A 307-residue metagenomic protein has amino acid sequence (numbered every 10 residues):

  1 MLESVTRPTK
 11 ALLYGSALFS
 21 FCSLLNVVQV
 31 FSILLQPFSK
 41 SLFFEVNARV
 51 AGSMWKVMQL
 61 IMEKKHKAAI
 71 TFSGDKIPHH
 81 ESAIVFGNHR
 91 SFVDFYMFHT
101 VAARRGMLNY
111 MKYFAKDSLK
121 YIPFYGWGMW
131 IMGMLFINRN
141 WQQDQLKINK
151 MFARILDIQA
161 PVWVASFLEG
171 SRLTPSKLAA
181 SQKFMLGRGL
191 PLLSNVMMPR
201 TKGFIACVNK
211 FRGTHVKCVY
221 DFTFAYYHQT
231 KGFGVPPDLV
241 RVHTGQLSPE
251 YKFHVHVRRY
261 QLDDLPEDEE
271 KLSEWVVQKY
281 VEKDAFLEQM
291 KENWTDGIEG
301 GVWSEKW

Functional and structural regions predicted by a protein language model:
M1-A83, H89, Y96-M97: Membrane-anchoring hydrophobic helices of lipid-metabolizing enzymes
L24, S32, A103, G133 (+2 more regions): Hydrophobic/aromatic-lined pockets within catalytic cores
P37, S41, N47-R49, S53 (+2 more regions): Catalytic core of membrane glycerolipid acyltransferases/transacylases, capturing the structured, soluble-facing
W55, Q59, A103, Y125-G126 (+3 more regions): Short amphipathic alpha-helical segments and helix-helix/interface helices
I61-E63, W127-G128, T244-E250: Short, conserved catalytic or adaptor-binding loops enriched in Gly and charged residues
G74, D117, T223-Y226: A general secondary-structure junction signal
Q145-W307: Non-catalytic C-terminal accessory region of glycerolipid acyltransferases and related lyso-lipid remodeling enzymes
